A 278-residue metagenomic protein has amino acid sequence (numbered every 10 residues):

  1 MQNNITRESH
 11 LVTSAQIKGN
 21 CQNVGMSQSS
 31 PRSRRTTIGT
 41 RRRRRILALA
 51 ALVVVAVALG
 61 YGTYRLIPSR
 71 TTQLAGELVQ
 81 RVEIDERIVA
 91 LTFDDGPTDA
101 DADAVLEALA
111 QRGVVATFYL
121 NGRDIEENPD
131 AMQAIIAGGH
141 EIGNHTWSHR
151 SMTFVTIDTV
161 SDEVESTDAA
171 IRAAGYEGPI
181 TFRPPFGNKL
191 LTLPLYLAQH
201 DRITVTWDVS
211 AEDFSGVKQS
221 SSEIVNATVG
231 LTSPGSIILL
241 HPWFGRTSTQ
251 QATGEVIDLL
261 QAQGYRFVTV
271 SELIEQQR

Functional and structural regions predicted by a protein language model:
M1-T92, E107-A116, S233-R278: Terminal accessory/targeting
I67-V155, T159-A170, G178-P179, E275: Active-site beta->alpha N-cap acidic-glycine motif
F93, L120-G122, N144-T146, P184-F186 (+3 more regions): A cross-domain feature marking catalytic cores of carbohydrate-active enzymes and several ubiquitous metabolic/repair
P97-T98, R123-D124, N188-K189, E212 (+1 more regions): Glycine-/small-residue-rich active-site loops that bind phosphorylated ligands and cofactors
A104-V105, D130-A131, L193-Y196, A252-E255: A short acidic, amphipathic alpha-helical/loop segment
L106-T117, E141, I157-L190, L195 (+2 more regions): CE4/NodB-like, metal-dependent polysaccharide N-deacetylase domain that modifies extracellular/periplasmic N-acetylated
R150-V155, E212-S215, L240: A short acidic, helix-capping loop that chelates divalent metal ions and anchors anionic groups
N188, L193-L231, Y265-Q276: His/Asp/Glu-enriched short active-site or ligand-binding loop at hydrolase and phosphoryl-transfer sites
